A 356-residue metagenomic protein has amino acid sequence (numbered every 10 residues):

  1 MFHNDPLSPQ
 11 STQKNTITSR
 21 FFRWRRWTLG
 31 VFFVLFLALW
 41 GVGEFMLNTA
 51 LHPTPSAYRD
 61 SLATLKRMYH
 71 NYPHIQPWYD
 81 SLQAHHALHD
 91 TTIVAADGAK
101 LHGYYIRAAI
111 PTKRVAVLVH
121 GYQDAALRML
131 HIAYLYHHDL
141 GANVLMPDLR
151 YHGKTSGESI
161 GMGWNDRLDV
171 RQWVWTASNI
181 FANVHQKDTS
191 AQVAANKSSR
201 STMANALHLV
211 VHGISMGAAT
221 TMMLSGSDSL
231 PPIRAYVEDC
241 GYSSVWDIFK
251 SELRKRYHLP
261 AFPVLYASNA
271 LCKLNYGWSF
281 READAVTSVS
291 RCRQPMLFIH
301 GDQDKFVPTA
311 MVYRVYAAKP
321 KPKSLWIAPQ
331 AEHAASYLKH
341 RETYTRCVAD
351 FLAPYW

Functional and structural regions predicted by a protein language model:
L35-T92: An N-terminal hydrophobic leader/cap segment in hydrolases
A96-T176: Membrane-embedded segments
A204-G213: Alpha/beta-hydrolase fold nucleophile elbow
M223-W278: Hydrolase active-site cap/lid region
C292, F298-H300, D304: Short beta-strand/loop motif that positions the catalytic acidic residue of the alpha/beta-hydrolase fold
P308-Y316: Short alpha-helix in the alpha/beta-hydrolase fold that links the catalytic acid
A331-R341: Catalytic histidine-centered segment of alpha/beta-hydrolase-like enzymes
H340-W356: Catalytic active-site module of serine/aspartate enzymes centered on a nucleophile-bearing elbow/loop
